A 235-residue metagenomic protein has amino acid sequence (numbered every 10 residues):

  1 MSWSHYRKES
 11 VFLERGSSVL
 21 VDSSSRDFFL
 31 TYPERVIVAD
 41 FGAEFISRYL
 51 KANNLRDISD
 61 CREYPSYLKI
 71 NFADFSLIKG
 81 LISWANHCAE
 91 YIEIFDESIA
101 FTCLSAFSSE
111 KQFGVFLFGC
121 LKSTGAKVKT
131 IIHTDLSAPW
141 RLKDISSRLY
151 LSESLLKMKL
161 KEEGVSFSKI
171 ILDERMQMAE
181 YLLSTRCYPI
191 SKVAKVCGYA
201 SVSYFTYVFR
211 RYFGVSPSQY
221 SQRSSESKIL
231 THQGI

Functional and structural regions predicted by a protein language model:
M1-P65: N-terminal regulatory/effector-sensing and dimerization cores that precede helix-turn-helix DNA-binding domains
D57-L104: Amphipathic alpha-helical segments enriched in hydrophobic/aromatic residues interleaved with Lys/Arg
K69, C88-S98, S105-L149, K161-K169 (+1 more regions): Short, Lys/Arg-enriched, Trp-marked, Pro/Gly-tolerant hinge/linker segments that flank
R148, S152, A200-S201: Short coil turns linking two alpha-helices in DNA-binding domains
L156, Y204-F205, F209: Short hydrophobic/aromatic patch on the recognition helix
K161-S166, V208-Y220: A secondary-structure capping/hinge motif
E162-S201, Q222-I235: Terminal helix-turn-helix DNA-binding modules in bacterial transcription factors
